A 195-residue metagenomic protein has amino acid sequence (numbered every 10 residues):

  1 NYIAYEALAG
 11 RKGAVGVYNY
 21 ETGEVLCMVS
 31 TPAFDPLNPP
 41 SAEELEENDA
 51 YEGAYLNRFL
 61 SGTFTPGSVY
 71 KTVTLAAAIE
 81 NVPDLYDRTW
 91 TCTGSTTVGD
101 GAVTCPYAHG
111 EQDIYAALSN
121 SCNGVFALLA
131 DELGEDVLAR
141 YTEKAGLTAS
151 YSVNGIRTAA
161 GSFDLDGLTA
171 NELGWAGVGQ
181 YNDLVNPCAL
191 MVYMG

Functional and structural regions predicted by a protein language model:
N1-A14: Conserved, well-ordered alpha-helix/loop/beta-strand core segments that scaffold catalytic motifs
Y20-S68, V73-G195: Beta-lactam-recognizing serine transpeptidase/beta-lactamase-like catalytic domain environment
